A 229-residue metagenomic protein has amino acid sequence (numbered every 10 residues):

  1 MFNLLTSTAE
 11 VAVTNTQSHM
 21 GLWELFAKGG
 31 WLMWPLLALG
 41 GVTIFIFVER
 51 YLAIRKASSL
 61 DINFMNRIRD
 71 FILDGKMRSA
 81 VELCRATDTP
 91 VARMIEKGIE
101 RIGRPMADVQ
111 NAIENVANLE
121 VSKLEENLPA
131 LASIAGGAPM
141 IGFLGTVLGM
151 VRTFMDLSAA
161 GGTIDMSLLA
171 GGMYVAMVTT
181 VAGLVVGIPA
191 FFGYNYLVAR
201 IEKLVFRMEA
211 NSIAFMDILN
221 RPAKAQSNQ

Functional and structural regions predicted by a protein language model:
M1-K28, T163: Short, strongly hydrophobic alpha-helical membrane anchors
H19-I54, V181, V185: Hydrophobic alpha-helical transmembrane segments
G29-M33, E120, L124-A138, G172-G183: Loop-to-transmembrane-helix entry motif
G30, I44, A80, I95 (+3 more regions): Residue-level signature of catalytic and energy-coupling elements of molecular machines, predominantly ATP/GTP-dependent
A38, V42-F45, L144, V151 (+2 more regions): Alpha-helical transmembrane segments
L52, S58-L144, L148-T163, F192-Q229: Predominantly long cytosolic amphipathic alpha-helical stalk/bundle segments
S167-N195: Pore-lining and gate-forming transmembrane alpha-helices of multi-pass membrane transport proteins
